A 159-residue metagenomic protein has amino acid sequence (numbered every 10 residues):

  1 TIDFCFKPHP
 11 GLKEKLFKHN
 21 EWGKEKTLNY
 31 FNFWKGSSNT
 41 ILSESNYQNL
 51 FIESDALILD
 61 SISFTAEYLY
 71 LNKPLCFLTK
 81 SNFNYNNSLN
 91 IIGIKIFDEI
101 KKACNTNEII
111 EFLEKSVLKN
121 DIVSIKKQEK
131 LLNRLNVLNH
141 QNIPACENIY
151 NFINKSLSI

Functional and structural regions predicted by a protein language model:
T1-S43: Catalytic donor nucleotide-activated moiety binding site of glycosyltransferases and closely related
F6-P8, L59, T79: Short beta-strand/turn micro-motifs composed of small residues that flank or help shape donor/cofactor-binding pockets
W22, S63-L138: Catalytic binding pocket for nucleotide-activated donors in carbohydrate/polymer assembly enzymes
T27-L28, L42-S45, S63, S88-L89: A generic local structural motif
S38, E53-S54, N72, I100: Short, well-ordered alpha-helix to beta-strand connector turns
S43-S54: Short acidic alpha-helix that forms the nucleotide-activated donor recognition element in Leloir-type transferases
I52-T65: Acidic donor-binding loop of glycosyltransferase active sites
H140-I159: C-terminal alpha-helical cap of glycosyltransferases
